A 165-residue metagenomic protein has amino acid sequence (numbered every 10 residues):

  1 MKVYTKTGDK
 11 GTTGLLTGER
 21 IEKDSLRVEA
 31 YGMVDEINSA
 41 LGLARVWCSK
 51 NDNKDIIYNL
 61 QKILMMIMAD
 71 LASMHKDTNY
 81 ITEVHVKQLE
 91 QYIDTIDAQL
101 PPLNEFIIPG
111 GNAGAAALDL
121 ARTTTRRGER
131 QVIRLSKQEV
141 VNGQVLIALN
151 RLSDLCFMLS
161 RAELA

Functional and structural regions predicted by a protein language model:
M1-A165: Phosphate/pyrophosphate-binding loop motifs in nucleotide- or prenyl diphosphate-using proteins
